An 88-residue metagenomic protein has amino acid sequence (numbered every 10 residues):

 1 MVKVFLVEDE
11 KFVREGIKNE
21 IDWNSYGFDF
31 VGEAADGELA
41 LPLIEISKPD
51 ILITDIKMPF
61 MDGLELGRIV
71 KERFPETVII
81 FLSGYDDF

Functional and structural regions predicted by a protein language model:
M1-V2, K48-D50, F74-V78: His-Asp phosphorelay/catalytic-motif detector in bacterial-type signaling
E8-D9, L82-Y85: Conserved active-site segment of CheY-like receiver
E10-G32: Two-component/phosphorelay signaling modules centered on CheY-like receiver
K18, E33-I51: Acidic, metal-coordinating helix/loop segments flanking the phosphotransfer/catalytic sites of two-component signaling
D36-L39, D62-E65, S83: Acidic catalytic/metal-coordinating carboxylates
P42, L64-F74: Short amphipathic alpha-helix used as the core "switch/output" element in two-component signaling
D55: Active-site residues of response regulator receiver
M58: Receiver (REC) domain active-site loop signature in two-component systems and cognate sites in sensor histidine kinases
